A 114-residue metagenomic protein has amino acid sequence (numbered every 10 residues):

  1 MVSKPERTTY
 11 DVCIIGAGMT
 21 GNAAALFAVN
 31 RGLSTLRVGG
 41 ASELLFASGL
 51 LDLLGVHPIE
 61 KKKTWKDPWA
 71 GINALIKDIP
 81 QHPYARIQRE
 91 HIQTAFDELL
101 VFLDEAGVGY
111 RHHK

Functional and structural regions predicted by a protein language model:
M1-T9: A short, basic/flexible loop-to-alpha-helix module at the beginning of a structural domain
S3-K4, G39-P80: Conserved N-terminal glycine-rich FAD pyrophosphate-binding loop of Rossmann-like flavoproteins
Y10-R37: N-terminal Rossmann-like FAD-binding beta1-loop-alpha1 element of flavoenzymes
A17, Q81, Q88: Charged, low-complexity surface patches
Y84-K114: Feature captures the FAD/FMN-dependent oxidoreductase FAD-binding
